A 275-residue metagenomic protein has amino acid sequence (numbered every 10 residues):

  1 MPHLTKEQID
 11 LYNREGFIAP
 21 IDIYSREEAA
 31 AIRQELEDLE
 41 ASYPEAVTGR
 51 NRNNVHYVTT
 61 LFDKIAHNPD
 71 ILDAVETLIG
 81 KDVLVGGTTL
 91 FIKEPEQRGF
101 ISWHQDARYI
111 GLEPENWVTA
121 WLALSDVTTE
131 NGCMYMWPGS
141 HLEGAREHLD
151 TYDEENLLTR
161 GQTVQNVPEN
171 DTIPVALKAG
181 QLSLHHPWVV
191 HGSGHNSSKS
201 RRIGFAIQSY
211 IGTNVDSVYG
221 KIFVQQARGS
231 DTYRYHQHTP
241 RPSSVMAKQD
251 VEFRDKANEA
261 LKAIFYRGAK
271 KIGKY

Functional and structural regions predicted by a protein language model:
M1-L112, H148-L149: Non-heme Fe(II)-dependent double-stranded beta-helix
S42, V189-V190, G194-Y275: Non-heme Fe(II)/2-oxoglutarate
I71, Q105-W117, N170-D171, L177 (+1 more regions): A short beta-loop-beta micro-motif enriched in histidine and acidic residues
P95-Q97, V127-T129, L142, L182 (+1 more regions): Short, charged/polar surface micro-motifs in flexible loops or helix N-caps
I101-R108, L184-G194, I211: Histidine-centered catalytic micro-motifs
H104, G111-T129, A176, I207-I211: Short, conserved beta-strand element in jelly-roll/cupin
Q105, L157-E169, K199-R201, Y219-Q226: Short, surface-exposed loop/helix-turn segments at secondary-structure junctions that function as lids/hinges flanking
T129-G194: Double-stranded beta-helix
